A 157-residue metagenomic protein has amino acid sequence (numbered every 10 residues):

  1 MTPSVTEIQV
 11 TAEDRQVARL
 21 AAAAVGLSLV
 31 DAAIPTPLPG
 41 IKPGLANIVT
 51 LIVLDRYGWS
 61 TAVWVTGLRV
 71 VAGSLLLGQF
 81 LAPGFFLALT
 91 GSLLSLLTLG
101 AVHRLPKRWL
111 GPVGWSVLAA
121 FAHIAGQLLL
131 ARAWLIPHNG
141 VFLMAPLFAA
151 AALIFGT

Functional and structural regions predicted by a protein language model:
M1-R19, G140-T157: Alpha-helical transmembrane segments and their cytosolic interface
T2-V53: Hydrophobic transmembrane alpha-helices
D14-R19, I48, I52, S60-G67 (+3 more regions): Hydrophobic alpha-helical transmembrane segments
A24-L27, R69, G73, S95 (+4 more regions): Alpha-helical transmembrane segments of multipass membrane proteins
L27-P43, L68-L97, L135, N139 (+1 more regions): Interfacial aromatic-anchored transmembrane helix boundaries in multi-pass membrane proteins
A33, R56, P106-W109: Helix-loop interface residues and adjacent transmembrane-helix termini in multi-pass membrane transporters, primarily
L45-T61, T98-H103: Generic transmembrane alpha-helix motif of multi-pass integral membrane proteins
F80-F86, A101, L105-T157: Membrane-embedded alpha-helical hairpins and interfacial helices in multi-pass inner-membrane proteins
